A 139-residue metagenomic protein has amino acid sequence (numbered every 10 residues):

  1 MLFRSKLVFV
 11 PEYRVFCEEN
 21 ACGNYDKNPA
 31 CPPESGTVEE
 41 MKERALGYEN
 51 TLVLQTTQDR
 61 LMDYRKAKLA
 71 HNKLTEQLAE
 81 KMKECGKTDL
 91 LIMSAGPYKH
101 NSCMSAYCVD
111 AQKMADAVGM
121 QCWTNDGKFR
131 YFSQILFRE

Functional and structural regions predicted by a protein language model:
S5-V10: Acidic helix-start/capping segments at beta-turn-to-alpha-helix junctions
P11-M41, P97-C108: Cysteine-cluster motifs in flexible loop/terminal segments that predominantly coordinate metals
E12, E49, F129-F132: Short glycine-rich loop/turn motifs
E18, N24-K27, A45, G119-C122 (+1 more regions): N-terminal [4Fe-4S]-dependent radical SAM core
E34, Q55-T57, R138: Structured loops at beta-to-helix junctions and adjacent beta-edge loops in soluble globular domains
M41-M82: Ordered, amphipathic secondary-structure segments that act as subunit-interaction surfaces in large macromolecular
C85-E139: Glycine-rich, aromatic-bearing surface loops/beta-hairpins
